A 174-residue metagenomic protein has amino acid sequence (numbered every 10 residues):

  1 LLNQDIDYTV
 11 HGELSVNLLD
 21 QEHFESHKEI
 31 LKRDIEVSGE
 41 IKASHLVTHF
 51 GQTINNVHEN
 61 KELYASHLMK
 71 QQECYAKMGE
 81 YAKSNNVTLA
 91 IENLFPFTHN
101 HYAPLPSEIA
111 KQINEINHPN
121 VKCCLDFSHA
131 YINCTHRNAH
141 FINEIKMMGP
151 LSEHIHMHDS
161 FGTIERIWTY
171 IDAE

Functional and structural regions predicted by a protein language model:
L1-L2: Glycine-rich, proline-tolerant flexible connector loops at the mouths of alpha/beta enzymes
Y8-T9, L125: Active-site proximal beta-strand in glycosyltransferases
T9-S15, A43-H45: Long, hydrophobic/aromatic-enriched structural stretches that serve as scaffold segments
H11, T48, M157: Short glycine/serine/threonine-enriched helix-capping/active-site loop that flanks the nucleotide-sugar donor pocket
L14-L18, T53-V57, Y131, F161-I164: Conserved radical SAM core fold
D20-C123: Active-site acidic/histidine proton-transfer and metal-coordination neighborhood in alpha/beta enzyme cores
A82-A173: Acidic/histidine-rich catalytic cores of soluble enzymes
